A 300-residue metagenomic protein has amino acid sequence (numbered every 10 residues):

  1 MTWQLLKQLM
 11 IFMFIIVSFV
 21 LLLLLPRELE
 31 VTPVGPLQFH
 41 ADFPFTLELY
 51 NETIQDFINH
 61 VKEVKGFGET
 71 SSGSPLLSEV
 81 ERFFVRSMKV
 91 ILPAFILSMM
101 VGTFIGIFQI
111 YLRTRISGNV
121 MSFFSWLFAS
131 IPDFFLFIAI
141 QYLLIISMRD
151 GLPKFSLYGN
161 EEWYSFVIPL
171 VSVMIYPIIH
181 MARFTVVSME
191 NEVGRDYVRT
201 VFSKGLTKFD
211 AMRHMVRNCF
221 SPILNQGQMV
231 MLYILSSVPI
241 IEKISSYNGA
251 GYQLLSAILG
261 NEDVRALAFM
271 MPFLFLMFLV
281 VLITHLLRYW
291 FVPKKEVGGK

Functional and structural regions predicted by a protein language model:
M1-K7, I105-L144, Y252: Cytoplasmic-entry segments and transmembrane alpha-helices of multi-pass inner-membrane transporters
M1-T2, E63-S78, R113, K204-F209 (+1 more regions): Short, membrane-interfacial amphipathic segments enriched in basic
Q8, V20, L24, F84-L112 (+2 more regions): Alpha-helical transmembrane segments of integral membrane proteins, especially multi-pass inner/plasma-membrane
I11-N59, L152-E161: Hydrophobic alpha-helical transmembrane segments of membrane transport/permease proteins and related membrane-embedded
F14-P26, W126-F137, Q226-L232: Hydrophobic alpha-helical membrane-insertion segments
E28, H40, W126, Q141-I146 (+3 more regions): Long, contiguous secondary-structure blocks with strong helical propensity
D42-M99, T103: An internal, D/E-rich "acidic patch" concept
S125-Y176: Generic hydrophobic transmembrane alpha-helix motif, especially the helices
